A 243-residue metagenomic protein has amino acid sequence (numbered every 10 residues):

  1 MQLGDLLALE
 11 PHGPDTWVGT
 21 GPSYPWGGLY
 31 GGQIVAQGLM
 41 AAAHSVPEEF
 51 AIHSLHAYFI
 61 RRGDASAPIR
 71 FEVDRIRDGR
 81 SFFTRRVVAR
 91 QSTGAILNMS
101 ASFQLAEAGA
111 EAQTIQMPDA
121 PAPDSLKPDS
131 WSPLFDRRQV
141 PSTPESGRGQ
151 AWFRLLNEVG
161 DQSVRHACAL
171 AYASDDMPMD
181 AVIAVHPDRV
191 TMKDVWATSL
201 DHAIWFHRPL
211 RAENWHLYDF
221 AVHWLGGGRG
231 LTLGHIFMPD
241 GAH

Functional and structural regions predicted by a protein language model:
M1-H243: Terminal targeting signals and extreme-terminal segments of soluble enzymes
